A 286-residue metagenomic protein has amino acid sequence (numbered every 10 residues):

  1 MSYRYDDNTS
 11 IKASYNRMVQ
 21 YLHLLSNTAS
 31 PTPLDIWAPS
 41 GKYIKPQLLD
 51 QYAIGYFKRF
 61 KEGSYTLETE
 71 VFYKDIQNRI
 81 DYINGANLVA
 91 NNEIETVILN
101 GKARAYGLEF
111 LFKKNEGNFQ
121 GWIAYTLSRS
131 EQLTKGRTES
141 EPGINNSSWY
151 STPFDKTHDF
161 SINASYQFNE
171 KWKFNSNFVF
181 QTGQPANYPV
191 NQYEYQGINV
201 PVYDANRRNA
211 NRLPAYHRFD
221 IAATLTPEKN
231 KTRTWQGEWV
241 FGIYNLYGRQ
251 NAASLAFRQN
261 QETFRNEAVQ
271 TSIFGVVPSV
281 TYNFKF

Functional and structural regions predicted by a protein language model:
S2-Y3, P46, K58-F60, F112-E116 (+5 more regions): Residue-level signature of outer-membrane beta-barrel architecture
Y3-Q51, Y73-E95, G136, N177-I198 (+1 more regions): Surface-exposed extracellular loop regions of Gram-negative outer-membrane beta-barrel proteins, predominantly
D6-N8, K61-T66, N118, K171 (+1 more regions): Short loop/turn motifs that connect adjacent beta-strands in outer-membrane beta-barrel proteins
A13-R17, D35, Y56, L67-Y73 (+3 more regions): Transmembrane beta-barrel strands of outer-membrane/channel proteins
V19, I76, K171, F180-N199 (+2 more regions): C-terminal beta-signal and adjacent terminal beta-strands/loops of Gram-negative outer-membrane beta-barrel proteins
P33-K42, Y56, E93-L99, G107 (+3 more regions): Extracellular loop and loop/strand-boundary signature of outer-membrane beta-barrel proteins
L48-Y52, K102-Y106, N115, K156-F160 (+3 more regions): Residues that define the transmembrane beta-barrel architecture of outer-membrane proteins
Y73-D75, I94-V190: Gram-negative outer-membrane beta-barrel transporters
